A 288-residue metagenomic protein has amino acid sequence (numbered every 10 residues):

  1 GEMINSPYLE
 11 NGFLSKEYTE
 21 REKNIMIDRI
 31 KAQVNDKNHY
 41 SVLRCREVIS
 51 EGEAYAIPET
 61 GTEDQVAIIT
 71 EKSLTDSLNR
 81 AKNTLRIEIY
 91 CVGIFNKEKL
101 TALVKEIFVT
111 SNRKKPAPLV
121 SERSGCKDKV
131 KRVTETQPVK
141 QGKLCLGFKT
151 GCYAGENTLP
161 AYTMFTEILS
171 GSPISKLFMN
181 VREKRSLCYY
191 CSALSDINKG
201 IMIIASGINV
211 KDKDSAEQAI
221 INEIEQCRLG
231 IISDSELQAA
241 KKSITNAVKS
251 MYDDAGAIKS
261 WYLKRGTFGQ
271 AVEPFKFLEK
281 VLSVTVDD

Functional and structural regions predicted by a protein language model:
G1-P116, C152-Y153, E183-D288: Charge-rich, well-structured scaffold segments of protease-associated domains
R46-E47, T166-E167, M179: Generic alpha-helical structural context detector
I69, I174-N180: Short amphipathic alpha-helix segments
R86, K114-K176, R185: His/Glu-based metal-binding/catalytic segments typifying zinc-dependent metallopeptidases
